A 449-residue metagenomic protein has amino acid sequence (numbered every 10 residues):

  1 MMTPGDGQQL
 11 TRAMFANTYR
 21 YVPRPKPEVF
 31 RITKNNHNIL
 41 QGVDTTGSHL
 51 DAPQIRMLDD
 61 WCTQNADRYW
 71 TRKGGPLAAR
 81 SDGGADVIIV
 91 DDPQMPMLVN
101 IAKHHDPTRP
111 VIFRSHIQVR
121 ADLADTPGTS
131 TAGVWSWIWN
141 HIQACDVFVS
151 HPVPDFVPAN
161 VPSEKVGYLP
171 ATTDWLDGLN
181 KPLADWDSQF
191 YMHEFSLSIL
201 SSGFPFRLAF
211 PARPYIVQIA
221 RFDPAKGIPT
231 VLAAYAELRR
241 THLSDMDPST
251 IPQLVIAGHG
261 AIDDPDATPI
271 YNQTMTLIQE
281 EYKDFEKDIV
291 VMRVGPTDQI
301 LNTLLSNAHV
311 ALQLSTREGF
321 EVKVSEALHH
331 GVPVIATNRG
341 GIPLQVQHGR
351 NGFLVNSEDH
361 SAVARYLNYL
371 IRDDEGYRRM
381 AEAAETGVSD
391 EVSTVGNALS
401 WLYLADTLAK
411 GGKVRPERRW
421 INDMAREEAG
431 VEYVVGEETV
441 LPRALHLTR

Functional and structural regions predicted by a protein language model:
A13-L98, A121, S130-T131, M192-F210: Conserved nucleotide-sugar donor-binding subdomain of glycosyltransferases
L200-S201, P205-K226, L232, V255-I256: Conserved donor-binding/catalytic core segment of Leloir-type glycosyltransferases
G258-T303, T407: Nucleotide-activated donor-binding/catalytic signature segment of Leloir-type glycosyltransferases, i.e., the conserved
G260, Y366, G376-R379, A383-R449: C-terminal amphipathic helix plus adjacent low-complexity, charged tail appended to glycosyltransferase catalytic
H309, G331, N338: A short alpha->beta transition loop at the rim of the catalytic pocket in nucleotide-sugar-dependent
T316: Aromatic "clamp/platform" in nucleotide-sugar-dependent glycosyltransferases that forms part of the donor/acceptor
P333-A336, V346, L354: Short hydrophobic beta-strand element within catalytic cores of glycosyltransferases and related nucleotide-activated
H348-G349, F353-D359, Y369-D374: Conserved acidic donor-binding segment of nucleotide-sugar-dependent glycosyltransferases
